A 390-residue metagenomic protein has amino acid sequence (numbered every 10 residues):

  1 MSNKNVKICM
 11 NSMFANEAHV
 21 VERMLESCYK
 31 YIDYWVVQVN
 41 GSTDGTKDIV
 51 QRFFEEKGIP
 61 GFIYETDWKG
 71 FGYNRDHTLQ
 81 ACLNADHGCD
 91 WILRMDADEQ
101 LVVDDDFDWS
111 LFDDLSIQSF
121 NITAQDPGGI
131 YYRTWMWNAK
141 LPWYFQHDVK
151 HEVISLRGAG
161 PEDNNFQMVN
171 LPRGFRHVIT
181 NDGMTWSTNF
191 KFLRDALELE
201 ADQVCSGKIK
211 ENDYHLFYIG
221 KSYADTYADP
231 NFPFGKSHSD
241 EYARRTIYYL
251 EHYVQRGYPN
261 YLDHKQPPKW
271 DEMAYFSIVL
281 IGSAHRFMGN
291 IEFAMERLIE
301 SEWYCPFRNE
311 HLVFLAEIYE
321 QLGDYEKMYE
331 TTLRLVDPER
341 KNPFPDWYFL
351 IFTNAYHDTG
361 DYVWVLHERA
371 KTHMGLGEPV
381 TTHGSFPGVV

Functional and structural regions predicted by a protein language model:
N11-Y34: Short, well-formed alpha-helical segments that are part of the catalytic scaffolds of diverse glycosyltransferases
Q38-V50, D67-W68, D96-A97: A conserved acidic beta->alpha catalytic loop
Q51-H77: Conserved donor nucleotide-binding strand/loop of the catalytic core
G72-L79, D86, E99-Y248, H252 (+2 more regions): Catalytic-site signature of metal-activated, phosphate-bearing donor transferases, centered on the GT-A/GT-A-like
A201, K210, Y258, E272 (+2 more regions): Short coil turns that delineate tetratricopeptide repeat
Y214, K269-E272, F276, E310 (+2 more regions): Start-of-helix register in tetratricopeptide repeats
